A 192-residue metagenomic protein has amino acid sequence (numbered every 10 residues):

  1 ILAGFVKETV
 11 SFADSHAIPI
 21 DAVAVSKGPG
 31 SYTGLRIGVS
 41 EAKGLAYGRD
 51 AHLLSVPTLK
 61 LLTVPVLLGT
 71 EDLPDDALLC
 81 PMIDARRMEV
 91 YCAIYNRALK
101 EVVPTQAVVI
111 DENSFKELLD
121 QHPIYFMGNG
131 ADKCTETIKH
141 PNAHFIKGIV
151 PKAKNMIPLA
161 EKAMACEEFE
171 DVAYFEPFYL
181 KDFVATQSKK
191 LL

Functional and structural regions predicted by a protein language model:
I1-G4, E8, P65, K133 (+2 more regions): Alpha-helical scaffold segments in soluble metabolic enzymes
I1-P29: N-terminal beta-alpha supersecondary unit
E8, K43, Y47, L68-G69 (+3 more regions): Short, well-ordered alpha-helices that flank and scaffold nucleotide-derived cofactor binding pockets
T9-A13, G48, V66, A153-M164: Stable alpha-helical structural segments in soluble proteins, enriched in small hydrophobic residues
A24-T58: DPxDG-like acidic metal-binding loop motif
H52-P151, Y179, V184-A185: Surface "functional belts" at beta-alpha junctions
I146-L192: Acyltransferase
